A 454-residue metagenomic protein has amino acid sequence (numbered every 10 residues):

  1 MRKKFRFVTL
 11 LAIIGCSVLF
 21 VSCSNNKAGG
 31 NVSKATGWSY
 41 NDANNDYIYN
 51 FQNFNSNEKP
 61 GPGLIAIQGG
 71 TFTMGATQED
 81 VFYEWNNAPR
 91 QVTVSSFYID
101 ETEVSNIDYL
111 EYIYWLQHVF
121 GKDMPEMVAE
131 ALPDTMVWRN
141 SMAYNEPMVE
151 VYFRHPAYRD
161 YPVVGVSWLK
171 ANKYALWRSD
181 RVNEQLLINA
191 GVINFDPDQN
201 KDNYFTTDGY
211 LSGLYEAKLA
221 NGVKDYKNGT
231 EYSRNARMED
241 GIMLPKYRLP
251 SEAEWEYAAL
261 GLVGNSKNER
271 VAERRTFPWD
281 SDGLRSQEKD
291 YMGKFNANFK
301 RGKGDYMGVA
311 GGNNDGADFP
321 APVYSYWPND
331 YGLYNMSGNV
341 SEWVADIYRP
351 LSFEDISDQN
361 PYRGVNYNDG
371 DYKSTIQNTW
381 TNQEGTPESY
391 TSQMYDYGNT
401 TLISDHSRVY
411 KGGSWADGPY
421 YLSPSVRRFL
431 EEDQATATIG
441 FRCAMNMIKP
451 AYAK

Functional and structural regions predicted by a protein language model:
M1-K34: Bacterial Sec-dependent N-terminal signal peptides
C23-N55, D80, R90-V92, R154-P162 (+6 more regions): Disulfide-stabilized, aromatic/cysteine-rich ligand-recognition loop
N45-P60, E231-R237: A short, compositionally biased domain-edge/stem linker segment
K59-A76: Mature N-terminal segment immediately following signal peptide/propeptide cleavage in secreted/periplasmic
G61, M243-L244, Y326-N329: Short, small/polar residue-rich loop motifs at catalytic or cofactor-binding pockets
F97-F299, A345-L351, Y362-D369, M445-P450: Active-site microenvironments of metalloenzymes and redox enzymes
N335: Short, acidic, Ser/Thr-enriched surface-loop or helix-capping motifs
